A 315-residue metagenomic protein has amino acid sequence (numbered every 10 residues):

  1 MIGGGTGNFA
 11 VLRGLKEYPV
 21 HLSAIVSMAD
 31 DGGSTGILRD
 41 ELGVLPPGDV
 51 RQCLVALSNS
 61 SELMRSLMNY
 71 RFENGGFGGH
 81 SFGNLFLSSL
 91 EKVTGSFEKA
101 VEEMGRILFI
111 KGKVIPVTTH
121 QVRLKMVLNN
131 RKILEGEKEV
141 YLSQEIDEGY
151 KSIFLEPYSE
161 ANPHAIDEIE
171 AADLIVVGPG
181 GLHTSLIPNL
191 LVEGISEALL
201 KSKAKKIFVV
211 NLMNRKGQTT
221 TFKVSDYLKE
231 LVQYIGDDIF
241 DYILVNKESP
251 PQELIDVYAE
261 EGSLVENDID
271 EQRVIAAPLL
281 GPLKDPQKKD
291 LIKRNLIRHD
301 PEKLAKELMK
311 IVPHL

Functional and structural regions predicted by a protein language model:
M1-G48: Gly/lys/ser-thr-rich phosphate-binding loops in alpha/beta enzymes that coordinate phosphoanhydride or phosphate groups
P19-V20, S202-K206, Q272: A short helix->loop->beta-strand "cap" motif at the edges of active sites that frequently abuts
S23-A29, K205-L212, D241-E248: Short internal beta-strands
A29-I146, K303, E307-H314: Electropositive, gly/pro-rich neighborhoods at or near active sites that engage anionic ligands
H120-P179, H183: Active-site gating loop/helix substructures
L182-L191, E253-A259: Glycine/threonine-rich flexible loop motifs
N189-S196, F222-Y227: Charged helix-capping and loop-helix junction motifs
T221-L315: C-terminal functional extensions of proteins
